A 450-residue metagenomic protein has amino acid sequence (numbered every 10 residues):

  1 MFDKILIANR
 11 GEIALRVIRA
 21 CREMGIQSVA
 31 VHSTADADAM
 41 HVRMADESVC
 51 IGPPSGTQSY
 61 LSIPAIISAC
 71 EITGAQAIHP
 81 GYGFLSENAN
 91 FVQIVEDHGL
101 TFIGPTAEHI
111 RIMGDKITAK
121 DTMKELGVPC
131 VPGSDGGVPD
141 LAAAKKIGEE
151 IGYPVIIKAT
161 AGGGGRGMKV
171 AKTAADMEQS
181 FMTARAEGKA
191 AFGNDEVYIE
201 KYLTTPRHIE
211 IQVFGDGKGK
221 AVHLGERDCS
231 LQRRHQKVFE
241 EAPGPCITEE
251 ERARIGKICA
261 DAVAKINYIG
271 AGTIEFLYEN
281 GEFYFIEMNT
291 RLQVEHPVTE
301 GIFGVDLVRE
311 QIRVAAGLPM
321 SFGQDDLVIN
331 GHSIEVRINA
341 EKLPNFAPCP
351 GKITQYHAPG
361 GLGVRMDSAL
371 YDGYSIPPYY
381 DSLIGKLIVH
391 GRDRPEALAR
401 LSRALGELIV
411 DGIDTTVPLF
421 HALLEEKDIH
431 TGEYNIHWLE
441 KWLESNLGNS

Functional and structural regions predicted by a protein language model:
M1-L126, V138-K146, E396: ATP-binding N-terminal substructure of ATP-dependent carboxylate-amine bond-forming enzymes
I7-E23, S48, E71-T73, A89 (+5 more regions): ATP-dependent carboxylate activation and anion-phosphoryl transfer catalytic cores that bind Mg-ATP to form
V29, H79, T101-I103, V131 (+3 more regions): Structural detector of well-ordered beta-strand residues that form the stable sheet scaffold of enzyme domains
T122-V131, Y153-P154: A polyampholytic, Gly/Pro-enriched intrinsically disordered region
D135: Alpha/beta catalytic cores of group-transfer enzymes, especially the acyltransferase/condensing modules of polyketide
I147-I156: Acidic/histidine-enriched active-site and ligand-binding environments that engage anionic O-linkages
A159: N-terminal nucleotide-binding beta1-loop-alpha1 segment
